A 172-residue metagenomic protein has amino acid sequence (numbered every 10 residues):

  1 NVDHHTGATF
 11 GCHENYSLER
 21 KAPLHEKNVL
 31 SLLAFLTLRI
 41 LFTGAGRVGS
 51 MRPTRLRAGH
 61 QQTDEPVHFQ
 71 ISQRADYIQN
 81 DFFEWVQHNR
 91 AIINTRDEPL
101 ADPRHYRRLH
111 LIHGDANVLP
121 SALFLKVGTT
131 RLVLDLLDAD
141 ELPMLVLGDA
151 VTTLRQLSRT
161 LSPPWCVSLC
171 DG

Functional and structural regions predicted by a protein language model:
N1: Active-site acidic/histidine clusters and adjacent loop/turn architecture that either coordinate catalytic ions
H4, F10-D171: Loop-rich catalytic cores of soluble enzymes, especially ATP-dependent carboxylate-amine ligases and other
